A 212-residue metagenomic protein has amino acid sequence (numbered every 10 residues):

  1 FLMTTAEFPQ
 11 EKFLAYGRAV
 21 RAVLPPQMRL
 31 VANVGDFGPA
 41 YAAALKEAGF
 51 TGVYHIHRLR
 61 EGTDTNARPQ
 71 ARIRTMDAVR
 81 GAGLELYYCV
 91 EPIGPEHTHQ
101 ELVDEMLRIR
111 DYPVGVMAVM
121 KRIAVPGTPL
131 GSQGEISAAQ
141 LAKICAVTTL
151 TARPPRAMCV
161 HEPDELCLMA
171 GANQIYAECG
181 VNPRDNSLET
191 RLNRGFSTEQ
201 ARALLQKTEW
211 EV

Functional and structural regions predicted by a protein language model:
F1-K12, Y16-M76, E85-C89, G115-A118: Core AdoMet radical
Q10, G62, E96, P126 (+1 more regions): Generic structural signal for helix capping and beta-alpha/helix-loop junctions
Q10, T65, P69, H99 (+3 more regions): Flexible, glycine- and charge-enriched loops at secondary-structure boundaries
F13-V20, Y41, A71-A78, E101-I109 (+3 more regions): A general structural detector for well-ordered alpha-helical segments in enzyme core domains, enriched
F37-A48, G94-R110, H161-G171: Catalytic cores of alpha/beta
K46, R80, Q206: Anion (oxyanion) recognition and catalysis
G52, R68-P129, C145-M158: Conserved C-terminal portion of the radical SAM core fold that forms the substrate/S-adenosylmethionine-binding
R110-V212: Auxiliary Fe-S-binding modules of radical SAM enzymes
